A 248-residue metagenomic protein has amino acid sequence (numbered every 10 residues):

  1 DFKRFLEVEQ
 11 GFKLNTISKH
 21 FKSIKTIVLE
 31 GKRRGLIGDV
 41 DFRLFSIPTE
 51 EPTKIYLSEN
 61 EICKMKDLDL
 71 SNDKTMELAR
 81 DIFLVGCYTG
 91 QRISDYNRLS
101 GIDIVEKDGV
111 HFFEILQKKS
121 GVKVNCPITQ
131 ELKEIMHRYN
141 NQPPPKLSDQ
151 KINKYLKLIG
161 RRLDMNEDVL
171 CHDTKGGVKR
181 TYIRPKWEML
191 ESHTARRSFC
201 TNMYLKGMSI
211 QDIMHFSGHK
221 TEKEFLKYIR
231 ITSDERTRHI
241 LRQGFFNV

Functional and structural regions predicted by a protein language model:
D1-E30: Short, Lys/Arg-enriched alpha-helical recognition elements, typified by the DNA-recognition helix
L14-H20, R33, I37-I93, S148-Q150: Basic, Lys/Arg- and aromatic-enriched nucleic-acid-binding interface segment
L29-D39, G86-G109, M208: Short, charged phosphate-coordinating catalytic segments
P52, T89, R98-I135: Conserved tyrosine-mediated DNA breakage-rejoining catalytic core shared by Y-recombinases
Y56, Q117-G121, S217-L241: Catalytic-site neighborhood detector that most strongly recognizes the C-terminal catalytic loop/helix of tyrosine
N72-D73, N141-K146, K157-H215: Short, basic (Lys/Arg/His-rich) helix/loop patches that form interaction surfaces in the mid-to-C-terminal regions
D103-G109, E188-M189, L205-I229: Short, polar N-cap/turn motifs at the start of nucleic acid-interacting alpha helices
K146, K154, M165, Q243-V248: C-terminal secondary-structure termini that scaffold catalytic or DNA-interacting sites
